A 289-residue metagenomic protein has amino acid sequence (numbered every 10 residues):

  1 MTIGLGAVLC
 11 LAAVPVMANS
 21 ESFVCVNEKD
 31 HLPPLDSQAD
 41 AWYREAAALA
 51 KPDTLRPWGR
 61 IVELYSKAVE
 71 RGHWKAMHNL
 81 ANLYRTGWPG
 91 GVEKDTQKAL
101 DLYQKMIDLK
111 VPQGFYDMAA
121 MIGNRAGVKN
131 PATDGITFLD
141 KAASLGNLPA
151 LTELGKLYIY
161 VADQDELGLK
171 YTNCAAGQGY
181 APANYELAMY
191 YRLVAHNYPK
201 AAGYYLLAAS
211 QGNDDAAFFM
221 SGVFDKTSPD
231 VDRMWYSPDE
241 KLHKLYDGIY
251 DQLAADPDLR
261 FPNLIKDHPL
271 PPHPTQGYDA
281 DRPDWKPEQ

Functional and structural regions predicted by a protein language model:
C10-L64, E70-R71, H78, A255: N-terminal leader/linker segments that initiate helical-solenoid repeat arrays
F23-D30, P229-Q289: Terminal, low-structured helical/coil segments at or just beyond the last alpha-helical repeat
H31, K67-A68, K105-M106, D140-A142 (+3 more regions): Canonical positions in the second alpha-helix
L35-W42, A50-P52, R71-W74, G87-W88 (+11 more regions): Short helix-capping/linker turns of helical repeat alpha-solenoids
A46-L55, A81-V92, A119-K129, L157-D165 (+3 more regions): Short coil/turn linking the two alpha-helices of tandem helical-hairpin repeats
T54-L64, G90-L102, V128-F138, V161-Y171 (+2 more regions): Structural signature of tandem alpha-helical TPR/SEL1-like repeats, specifically the intra-repeat loop/turn
M77-Y84, L102, F115-I122, F138 (+5 more regions): TPR/Sel1-like alpha-solenoid repeat signature
E186-D256: Active-site/pore-lining binding-face segments in mid-to-C-terminal subdomains
